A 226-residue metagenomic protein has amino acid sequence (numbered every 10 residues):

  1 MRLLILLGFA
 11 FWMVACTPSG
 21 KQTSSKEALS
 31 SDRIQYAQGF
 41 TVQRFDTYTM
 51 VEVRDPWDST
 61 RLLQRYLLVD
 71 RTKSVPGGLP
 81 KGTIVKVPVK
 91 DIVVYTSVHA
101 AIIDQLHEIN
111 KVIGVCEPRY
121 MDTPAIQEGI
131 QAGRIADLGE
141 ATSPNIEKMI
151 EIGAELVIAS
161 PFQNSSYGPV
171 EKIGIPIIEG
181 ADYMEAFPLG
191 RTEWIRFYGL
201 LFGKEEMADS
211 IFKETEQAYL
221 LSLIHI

Functional and structural regions predicted by a protein language model:
M1-S24: Bacterial Sec-dependent N-terminal signal peptides
C16-P88: N-terminal hydrophobic or amphipathic helices and topogenic motifs
W57-I150, I158-A159: A short, structured surface patch at a secondary-structure boundary
K86-V89, S97-D104, I146, Y167 (+3 more regions): Extracytoplasmic/secreted envelope proteins and their assembly/folding machinery, especially bacterial periplasmic
V94-S97, D104-E108, E151-A154, I175 (+2 more regions): Sec-exported extracytoplasmic/periplasmic mature domains
E140-P144, S160-N164, E185-T192, E206-D209 (+1 more regions): Soluble non-cytosolic domains of exported or imported proteins
Q163-G203: Charged, glycine-enriched surface loops/patches that mediate electrostatic binding to polyanionic ligands
I224-I226: Conserved small/polar residues in nucleotide/adenosyl-binding loops
